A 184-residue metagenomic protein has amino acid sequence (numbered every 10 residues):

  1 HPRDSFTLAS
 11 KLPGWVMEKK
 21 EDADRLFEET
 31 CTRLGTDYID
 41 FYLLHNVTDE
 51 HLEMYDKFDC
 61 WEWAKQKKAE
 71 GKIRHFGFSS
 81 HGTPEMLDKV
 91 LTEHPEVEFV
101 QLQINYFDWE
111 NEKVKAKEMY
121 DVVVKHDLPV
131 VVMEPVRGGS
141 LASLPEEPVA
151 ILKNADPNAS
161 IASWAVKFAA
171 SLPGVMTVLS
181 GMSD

Functional and structural regions predicted by a protein language model:
H1, K20, H51-M54: Metal-dependent catalytic neighborhoods of phosphoester/phosphodiester hydrolases
R3-F6, D37-F41, R74-H75: Short acidic capping loops at alpha-helix termini that bridge into adjacent secondary structure
D4-V16, Y42-V47, Q103: A short, structured active-site edge motif that brings together acidic residues
M17-R25: Glycine-rich anion/phosphate-binding loops
L26-L34, M86-K89: Short, charged beta->alpha transition segments
C31-L52: Active-site groove signature of glycoside hydrolases
N46-D184: Beta/alpha (TIM)-barrel catalytic core signal, keyed to glycine-rich beta->alpha loops juxtaposed to Asp/Glu that bind
